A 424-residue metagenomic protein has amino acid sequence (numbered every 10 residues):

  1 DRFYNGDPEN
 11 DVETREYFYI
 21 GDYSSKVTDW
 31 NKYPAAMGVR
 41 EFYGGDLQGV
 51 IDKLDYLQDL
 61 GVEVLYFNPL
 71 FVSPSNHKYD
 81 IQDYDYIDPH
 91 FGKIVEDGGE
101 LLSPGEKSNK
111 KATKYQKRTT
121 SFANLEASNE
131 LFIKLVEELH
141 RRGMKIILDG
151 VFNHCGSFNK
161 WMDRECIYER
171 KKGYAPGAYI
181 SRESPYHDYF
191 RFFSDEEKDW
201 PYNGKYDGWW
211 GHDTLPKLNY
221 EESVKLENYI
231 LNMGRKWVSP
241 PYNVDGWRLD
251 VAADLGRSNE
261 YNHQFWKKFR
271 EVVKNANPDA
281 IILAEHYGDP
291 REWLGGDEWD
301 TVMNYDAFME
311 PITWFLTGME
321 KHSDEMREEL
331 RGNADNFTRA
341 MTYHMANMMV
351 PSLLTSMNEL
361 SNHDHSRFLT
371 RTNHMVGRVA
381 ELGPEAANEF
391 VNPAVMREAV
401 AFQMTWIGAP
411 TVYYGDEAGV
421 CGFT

Functional and structural regions predicted by a protein language model:
D1, L65-F67, I146-L148, W247 (+4 more regions): Hydrophobic faces of well-ordered beta-strands that scaffold small-molecule active sites in alpha/beta enzyme cores
D1-K145, N153-C155, K160, G208-N228: N-terminal structural segment of carbohydrate-active enzymes
R2, F71, D88-F91, F152 (+5 more regions): Short, flexible loop/turn elements at secondary-structure junctions
L57, F67, Y84, L139 (+7 more regions): Conserved, mostly hydrophobic/aromatic
V62, P241-V244, G408-A409: A structural motif
V136, H140-M144, N153-H154, F158-K198 (+5 more regions): Active-site-proximal helices and loops of the catalytic beta/alpha 8
H212-P216, D250-L255, S352-E389: Active-site clefts of carbohydrate-active enzymes
G295-D306, E359-R378, M404-T424: Aromatic/acidic polysaccharide-binding cleft in carbohydrate-active enzymes
